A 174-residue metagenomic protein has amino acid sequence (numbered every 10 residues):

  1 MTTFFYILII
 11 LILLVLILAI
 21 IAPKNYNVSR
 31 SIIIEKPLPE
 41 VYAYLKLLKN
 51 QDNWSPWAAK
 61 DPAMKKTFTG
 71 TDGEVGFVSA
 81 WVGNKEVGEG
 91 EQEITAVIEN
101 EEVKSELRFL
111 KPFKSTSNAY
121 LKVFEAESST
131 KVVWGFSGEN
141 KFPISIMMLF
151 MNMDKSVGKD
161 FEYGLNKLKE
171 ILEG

Functional and structural regions predicted by a protein language model:
T2-F68: Hydrophobic ligand-binding cavity/cleft-lining segments
A22-K24, T71, N84-E86, K111-S115 (+1 more regions): A generic structural micro-feature
N27-S29, G88-Q92, S115-Y120: Short, surface-exposed coil-to-beta transition loops
S31-E35, A80-V82, E93, E106 (+1 more regions): Generic structural detector for well-ordered beta-strands
E35-P39, T95-E102, K122-K131, E170-G174: A short, structured loop/turn motif at beta-sheet edges
L38, L45-Q51, E91, Y120 (+1 more regions): Extracytoplasmic/secreted envelope proteins and their assembly/folding machinery, especially bacterial periplasmic
N50-E91, N100: Short beta-edge strand/loop motif at the mouth of beta-sheet-based domains
E106-E162, L168-E170: Beta-strand/loop substructures that line and gate deep hydrophobic ligand-binding cavities in soluble
